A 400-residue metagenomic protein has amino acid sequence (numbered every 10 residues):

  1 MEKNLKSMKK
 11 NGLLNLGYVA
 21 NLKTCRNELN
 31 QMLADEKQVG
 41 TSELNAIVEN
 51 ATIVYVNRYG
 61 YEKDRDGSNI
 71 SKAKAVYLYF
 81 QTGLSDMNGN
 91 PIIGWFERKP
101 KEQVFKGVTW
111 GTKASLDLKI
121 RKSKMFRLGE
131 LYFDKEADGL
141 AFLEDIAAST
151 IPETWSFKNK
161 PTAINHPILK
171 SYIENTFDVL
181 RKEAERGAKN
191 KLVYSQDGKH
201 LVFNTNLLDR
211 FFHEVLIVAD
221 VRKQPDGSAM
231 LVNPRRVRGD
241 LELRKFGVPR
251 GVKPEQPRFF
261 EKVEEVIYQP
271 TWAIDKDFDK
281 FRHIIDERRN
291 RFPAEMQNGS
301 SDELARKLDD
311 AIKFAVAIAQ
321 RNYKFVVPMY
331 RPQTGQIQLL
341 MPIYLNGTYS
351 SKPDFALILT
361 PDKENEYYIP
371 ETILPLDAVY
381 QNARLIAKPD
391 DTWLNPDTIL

Functional and structural regions predicted by a protein language model:
M1-T334: An acidic, glycine-rich, mixed-charge low-complexity segment common to nucleic-acid enzymes
Q336-L400: Compact beta-sheet-dominated globular domain cores
